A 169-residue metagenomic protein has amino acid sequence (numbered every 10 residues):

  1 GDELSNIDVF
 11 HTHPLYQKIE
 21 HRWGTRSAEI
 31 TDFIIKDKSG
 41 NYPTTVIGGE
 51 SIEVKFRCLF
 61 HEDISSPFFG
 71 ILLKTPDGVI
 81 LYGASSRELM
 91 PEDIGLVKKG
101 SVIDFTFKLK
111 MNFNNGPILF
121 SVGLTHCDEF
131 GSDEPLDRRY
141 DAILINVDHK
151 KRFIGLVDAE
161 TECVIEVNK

Functional and structural regions predicted by a protein language model:
G1-K169: Localized sequence-composition bias
